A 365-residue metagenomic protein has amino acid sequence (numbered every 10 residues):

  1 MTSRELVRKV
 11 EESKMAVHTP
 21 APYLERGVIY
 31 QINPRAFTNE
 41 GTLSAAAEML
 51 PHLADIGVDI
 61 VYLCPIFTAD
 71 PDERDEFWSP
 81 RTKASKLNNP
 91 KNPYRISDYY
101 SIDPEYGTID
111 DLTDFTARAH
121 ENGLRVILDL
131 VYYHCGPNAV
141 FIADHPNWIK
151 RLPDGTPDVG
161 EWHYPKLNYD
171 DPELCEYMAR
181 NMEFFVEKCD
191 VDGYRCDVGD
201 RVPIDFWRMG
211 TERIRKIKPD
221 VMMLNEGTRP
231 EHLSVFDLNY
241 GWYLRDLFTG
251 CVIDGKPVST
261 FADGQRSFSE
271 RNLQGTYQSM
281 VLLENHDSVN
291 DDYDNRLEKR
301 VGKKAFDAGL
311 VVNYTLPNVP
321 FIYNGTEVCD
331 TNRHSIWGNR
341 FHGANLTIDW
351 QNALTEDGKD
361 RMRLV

Functional and structural regions predicted by a protein language model:
T2-E12, R180, E187, D197-S279 (+1 more regions): Active-site-proximal helices and loops of the catalytic beta/alpha 8
V10, M15-Y30, R35-S44, E48-D59 (+4 more regions): Substrate-binding/active-site clefts of carbohydrate-active enzymes
K14-A16, A45-M49, R208-G210, D263-F268 (+2 more regions): Short alpha-helical segments and helix-capping/turn motifs at coil-helix boundaries
P20-P22, L53, I214-R215, S269-Q274 (+1 more regions): A general structural signal for short secondary-structure junctions and capping/turn motifs
V28-Y30, V61-L63, V126-L128, Y194 (+3 more regions): Hydrophobic faces of well-ordered beta-strands that scaffold small-molecule active sites in alpha/beta enzyme cores
R35-F37, F67-A69, Y132-Y133, D192 (+4 more regions): Short, solvent-exposed loop/turn segments at secondary-structure junctions
T42-A45, G107-D111, E173-M178, V202 (+4 more regions): Soluble or luminal CAZymes and related metallo-dependent hydrolases
M280-K299, G309-K359: Aromatic/acidic polysaccharide-binding cleft in carbohydrate-active enzymes
